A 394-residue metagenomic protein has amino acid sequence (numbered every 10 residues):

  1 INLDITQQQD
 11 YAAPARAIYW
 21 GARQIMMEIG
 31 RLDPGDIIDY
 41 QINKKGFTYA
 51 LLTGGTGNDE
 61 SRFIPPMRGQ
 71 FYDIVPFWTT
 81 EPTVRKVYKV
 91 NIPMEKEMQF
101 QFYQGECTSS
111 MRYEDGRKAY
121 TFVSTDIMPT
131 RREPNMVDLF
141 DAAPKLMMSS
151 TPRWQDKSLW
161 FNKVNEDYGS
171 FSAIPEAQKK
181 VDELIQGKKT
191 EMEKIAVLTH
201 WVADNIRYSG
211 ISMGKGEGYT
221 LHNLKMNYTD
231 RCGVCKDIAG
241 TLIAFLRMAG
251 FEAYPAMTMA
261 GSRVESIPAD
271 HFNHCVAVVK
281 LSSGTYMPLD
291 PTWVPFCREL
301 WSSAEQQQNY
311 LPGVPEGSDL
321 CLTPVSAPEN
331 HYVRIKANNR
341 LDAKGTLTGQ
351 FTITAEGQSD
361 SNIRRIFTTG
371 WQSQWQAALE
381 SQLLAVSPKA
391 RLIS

Functional and structural regions predicted by a protein language model:
I1-P82, T121, R153, A327-S394: Lumenal/extracellular ectodomains and adaptor appendage modules of the eukaryotic vesicle/secretory system
A22, D33, T83, D115-R117 (+4 more regions): Short, solvent-exposed loop/turn segments at the edges of secondary structure
R23-E28, V181-K189, L224-C232, R364-T368: Second-shell loop/turn segments in exported
G30, T125, A203, I238 (+5 more regions): Generic beta-strand/beta-sheet core signal
Q41-G57, P65-G216, A343-F367: Secretory-pathway-linked proteins and extracytosolic
Q178-K179, G214-K225, M259-G261: Short, conserved phosphate-binding/catalytic loop or strand-edge motifs used in phosphoryl-/nucleotidyl-transfer
A196-V197, V202-A203, H222-C232, I238-M248: Active-site-proximal cofactor/substrate-binding loop regions of enzyme domains
K236-S326: Hydrophobic/aromatic-rich core segments of domains that either
